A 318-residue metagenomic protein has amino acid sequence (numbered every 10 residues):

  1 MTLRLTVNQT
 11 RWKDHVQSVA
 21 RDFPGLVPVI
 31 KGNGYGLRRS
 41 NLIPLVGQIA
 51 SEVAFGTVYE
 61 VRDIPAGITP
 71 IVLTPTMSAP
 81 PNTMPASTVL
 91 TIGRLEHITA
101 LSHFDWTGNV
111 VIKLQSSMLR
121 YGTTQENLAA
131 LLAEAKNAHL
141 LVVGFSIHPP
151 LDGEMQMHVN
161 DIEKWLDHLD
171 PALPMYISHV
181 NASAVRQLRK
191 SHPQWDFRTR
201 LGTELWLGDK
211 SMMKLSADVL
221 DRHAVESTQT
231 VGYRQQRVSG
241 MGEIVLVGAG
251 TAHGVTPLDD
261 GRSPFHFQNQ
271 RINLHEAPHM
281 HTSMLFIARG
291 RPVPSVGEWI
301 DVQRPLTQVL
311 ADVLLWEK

Functional and structural regions predicted by a protein language model:
L3-D14, P24-H168: Active-site-proximal beta-alpha core segment in soluble small-molecule metabolic enzymes
L5-N8, K13, P28, S78 (+3 more regions): Active-site anion/phosphate-binding pocket segments in diverse small-molecule metabolic enzymes
